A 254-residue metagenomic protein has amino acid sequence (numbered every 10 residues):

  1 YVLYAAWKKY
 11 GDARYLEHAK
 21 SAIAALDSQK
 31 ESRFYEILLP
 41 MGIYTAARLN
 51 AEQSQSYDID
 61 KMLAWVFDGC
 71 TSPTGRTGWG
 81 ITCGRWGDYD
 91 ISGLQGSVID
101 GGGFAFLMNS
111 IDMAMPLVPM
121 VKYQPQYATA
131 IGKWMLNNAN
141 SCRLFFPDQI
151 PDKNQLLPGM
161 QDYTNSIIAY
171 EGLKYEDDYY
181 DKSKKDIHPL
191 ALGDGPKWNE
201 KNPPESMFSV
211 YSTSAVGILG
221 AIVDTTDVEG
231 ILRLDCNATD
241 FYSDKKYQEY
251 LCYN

Functional and structural regions predicted by a protein language model:
Y1-N254: Catalytic domains of carbohydrate-active enzymes that cleave complex glycans
